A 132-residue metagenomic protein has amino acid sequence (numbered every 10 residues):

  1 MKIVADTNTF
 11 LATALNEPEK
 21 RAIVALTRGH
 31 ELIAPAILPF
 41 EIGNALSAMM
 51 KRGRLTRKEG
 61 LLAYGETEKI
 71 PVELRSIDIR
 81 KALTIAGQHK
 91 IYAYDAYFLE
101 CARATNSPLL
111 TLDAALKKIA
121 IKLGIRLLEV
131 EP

Functional and structural regions predicted by a protein language model:
M1-I37, M49-L61, L123: Short, well-structured N-terminal submotif of metal-dependent ribonuclease cores
M1-K2, P35, L99-P132: Acidic, PIN/NYN-like endoribonuclease modules and their adjacent C-terminal/linker elements
G43-E73, I77-I79: Active-site-proximal, substrate-binding regions of enzyme catalytic domains and RNA-binding/basic surfaces
K69-A115: Active-site neighborhoods of divalent-metal-dependent phosphate/nucleic-acid chemistry enzymes
